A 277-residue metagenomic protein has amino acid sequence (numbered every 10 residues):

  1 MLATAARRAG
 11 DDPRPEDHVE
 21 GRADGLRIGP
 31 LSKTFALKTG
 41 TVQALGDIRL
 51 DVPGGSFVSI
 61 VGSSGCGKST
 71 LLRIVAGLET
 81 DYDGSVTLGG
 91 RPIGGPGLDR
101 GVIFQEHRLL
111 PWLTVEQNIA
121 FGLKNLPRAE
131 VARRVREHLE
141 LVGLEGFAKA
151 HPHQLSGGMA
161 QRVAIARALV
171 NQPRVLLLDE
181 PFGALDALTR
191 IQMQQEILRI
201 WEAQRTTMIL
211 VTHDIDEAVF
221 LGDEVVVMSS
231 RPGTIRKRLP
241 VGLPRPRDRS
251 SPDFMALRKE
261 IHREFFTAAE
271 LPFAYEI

Functional and structural regions predicted by a protein language model:
V61-S63: The feature captures the beta-strand-to-loop junction immediately N-terminal to the Walker
A76: Helix-to-loop junction immediately C-terminal to a conserved catalytic motif
G84-P96: Conserved ABC transporter NBD signature motif
I103, I165: Hydrophobic anchor residue at the start of the ABC signature
L113-A120: Short coil-to-helix segment of the ABC ATPase nucleotide-binding domain corresponding to the Q-loop/switch region
A129-F147, R199: Conserved ABC ATPase "signature" region
A150-H153, N171: Conserved signature/switch motifs of ABC ATPase nucleotide-binding domains
